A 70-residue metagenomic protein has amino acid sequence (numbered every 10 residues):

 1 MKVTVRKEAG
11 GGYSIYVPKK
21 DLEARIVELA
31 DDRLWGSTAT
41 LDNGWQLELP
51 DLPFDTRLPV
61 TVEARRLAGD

Functional and structural regions predicted by a protein language model:
M1-E28: N-terminal acidic leader/helix
T4, T38-T40, T56, T61: Residue-identity detector for threonine
R6-G11, D31-W35, P53-F54: Short, ordered beta-strand-loop transition motifs
S14, D51-D70: Short, surface-exposed, low-complexity cationic segments
K20-E23, V27-A39, G69: Exposed regions on extracellular, virion, or secretory-pathway luminal proteins
R33-Q46, D51: Acidic, low-complexity, intrinsically disordered interaction modules
